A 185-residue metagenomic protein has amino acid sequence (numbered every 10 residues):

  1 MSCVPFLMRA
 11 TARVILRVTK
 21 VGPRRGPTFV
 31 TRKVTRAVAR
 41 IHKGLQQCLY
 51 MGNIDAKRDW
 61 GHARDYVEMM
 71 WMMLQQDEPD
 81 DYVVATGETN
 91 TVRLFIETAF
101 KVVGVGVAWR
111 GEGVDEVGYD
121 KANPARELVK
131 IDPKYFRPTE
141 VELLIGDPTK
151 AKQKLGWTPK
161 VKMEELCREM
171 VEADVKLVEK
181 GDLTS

Functional and structural regions predicted by a protein language model:
M1-T19, R24-R25: Catalytic helix-loop patch of NAD(P)-dependent Rossmann-fold dehydrogenases
A10, R25-G26, V30-S185: C-terminal substrate-binding subdomain of Rossmann-fold SDR/epimerase-dehydratase oxidoreductases
